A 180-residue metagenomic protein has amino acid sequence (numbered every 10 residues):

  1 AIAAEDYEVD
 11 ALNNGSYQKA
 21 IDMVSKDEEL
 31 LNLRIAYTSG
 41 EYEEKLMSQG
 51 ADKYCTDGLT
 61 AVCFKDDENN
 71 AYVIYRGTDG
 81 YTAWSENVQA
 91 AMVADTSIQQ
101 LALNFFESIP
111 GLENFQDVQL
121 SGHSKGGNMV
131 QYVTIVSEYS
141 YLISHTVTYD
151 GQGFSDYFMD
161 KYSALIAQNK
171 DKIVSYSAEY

Functional and structural regions predicted by a protein language model:
A1-V9, D150-G151, Y180: Short intrinsically disordered, low-complexity coil segments enriched in acidic
A3-Q119, L142-H145: A conserved cap/lid and substrate-binding interface adjacent to the catalytic center of lipid-processing enzymes
Q100-L103, E107-Y180: Serine-dependent carboxylesterase/thioesterase catalytic core of lipase-like alpha/beta-hydrolase/SGNH enzymes
